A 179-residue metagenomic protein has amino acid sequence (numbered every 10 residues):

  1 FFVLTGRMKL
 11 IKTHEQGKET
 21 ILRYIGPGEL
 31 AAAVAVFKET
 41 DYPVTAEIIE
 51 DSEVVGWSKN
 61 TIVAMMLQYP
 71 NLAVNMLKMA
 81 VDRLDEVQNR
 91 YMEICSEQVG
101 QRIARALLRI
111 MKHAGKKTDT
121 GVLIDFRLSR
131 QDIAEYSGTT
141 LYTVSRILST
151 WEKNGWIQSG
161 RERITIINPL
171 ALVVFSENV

Functional and structural regions predicted by a protein language model:
F1-I11, G26-G28: Glycine- and acidic-residue-biased ligand/ion/polar-headgroup-sensing regions
T5, E50-D51, R161: Residue-level signal for tight coil/turn positions that link beta-strands
K9-T20: A short beta-strand-loop-beta hairpin characteristic of the jelly-roll/cupin
R23-D85: Cyclic-nucleotide recognition modules
I49, L67-G138: Polybasic "coupling" helices that flank or enter modular domains
K112-V179: Phosphate-/nucleic-acid-contacting segments
